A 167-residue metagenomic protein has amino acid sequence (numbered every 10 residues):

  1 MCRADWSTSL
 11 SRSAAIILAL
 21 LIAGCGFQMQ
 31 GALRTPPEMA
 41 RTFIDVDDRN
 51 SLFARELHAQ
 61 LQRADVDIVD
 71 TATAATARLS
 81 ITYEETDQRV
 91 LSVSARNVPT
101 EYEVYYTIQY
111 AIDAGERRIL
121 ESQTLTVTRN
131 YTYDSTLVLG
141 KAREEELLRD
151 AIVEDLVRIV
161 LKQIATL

Functional and structural regions predicted by a protein language model:
M1-A14: Bacterial N-terminal signal peptides that target proteins for export
L21-G24: C-terminal motif of bacterial Sec signal peptides marking the signal peptidase cleavage site
G26-M29: Bacterial signal peptide processing site
P37-E85: N-terminal segment of the mature soluble domain
N50, A54, E101-Y105, E145-E154: Solvent-exposed, acidic/flexible segments
L61-D65, I112-E116, S135, I159-L167: Sec/Tat-exported extracytoplasmic proteins
A74, S80-T124, N130-R143: Surface-exposed short loop/turn segments
L139-L167: C-terminal/domain-edge helix-coil "capping" segments
